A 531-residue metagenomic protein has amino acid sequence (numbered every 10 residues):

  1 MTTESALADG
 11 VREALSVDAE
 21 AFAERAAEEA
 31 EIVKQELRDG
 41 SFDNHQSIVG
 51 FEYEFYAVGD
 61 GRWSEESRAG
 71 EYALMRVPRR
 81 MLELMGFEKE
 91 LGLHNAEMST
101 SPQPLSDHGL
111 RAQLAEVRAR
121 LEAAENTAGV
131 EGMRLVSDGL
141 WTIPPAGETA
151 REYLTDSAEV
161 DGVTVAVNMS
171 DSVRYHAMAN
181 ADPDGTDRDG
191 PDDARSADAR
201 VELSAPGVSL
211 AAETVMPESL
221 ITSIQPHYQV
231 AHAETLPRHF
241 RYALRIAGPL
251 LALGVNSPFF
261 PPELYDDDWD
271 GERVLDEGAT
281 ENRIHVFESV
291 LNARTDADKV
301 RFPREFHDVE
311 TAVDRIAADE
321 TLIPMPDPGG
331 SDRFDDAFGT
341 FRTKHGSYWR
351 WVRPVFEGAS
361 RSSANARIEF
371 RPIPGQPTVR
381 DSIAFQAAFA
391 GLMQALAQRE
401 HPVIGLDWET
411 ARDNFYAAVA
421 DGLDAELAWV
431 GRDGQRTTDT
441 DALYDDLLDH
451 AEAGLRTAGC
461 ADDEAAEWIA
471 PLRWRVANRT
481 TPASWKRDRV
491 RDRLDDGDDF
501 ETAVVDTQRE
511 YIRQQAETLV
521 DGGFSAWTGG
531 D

Functional and structural regions predicted by a protein language model:
T2-T214, L220, S363-A366, I383-A395 (+5 more regions): Terminal catalytic/cofactor-binding subdomain
G59, P102, G139, D182 (+3 more regions): Short, flexible loop/turn elements at secondary-structure junctions
S64-S67, D107, L236-R238, D296 (+1 more regions): Short helix/loop capping segments that flank catalytic or ligand/cofactor-binding pockets
S101-G109, S223-Q229, I368-P377, G431-R436: Glycine- and acidic
A128-S137, G248-G278, A395-A418: Flexible helix-coil linker/hinge segments at domain or subdomain boundaries
T142-N365: Loop-rich catalytic cores of soluble enzymes, especially ATP-dependent carboxylate-amine ligases and other
R371-E464: Substrate-recognition/cap regions that form aromatic- and gly/pro-loop-enriched pockets for small-molecule ligands
T457-D531: C-terminal amphipathic alpha-helical interaction region
